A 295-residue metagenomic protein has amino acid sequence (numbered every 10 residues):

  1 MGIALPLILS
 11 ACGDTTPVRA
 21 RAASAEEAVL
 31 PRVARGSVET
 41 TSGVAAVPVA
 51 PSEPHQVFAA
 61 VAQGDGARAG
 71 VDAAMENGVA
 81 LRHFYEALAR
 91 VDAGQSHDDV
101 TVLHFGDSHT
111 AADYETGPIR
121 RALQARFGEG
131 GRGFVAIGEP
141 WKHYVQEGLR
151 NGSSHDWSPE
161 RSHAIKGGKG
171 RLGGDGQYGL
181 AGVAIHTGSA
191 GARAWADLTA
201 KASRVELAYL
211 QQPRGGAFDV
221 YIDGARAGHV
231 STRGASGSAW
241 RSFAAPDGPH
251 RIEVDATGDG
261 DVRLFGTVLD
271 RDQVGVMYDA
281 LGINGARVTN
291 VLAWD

Functional and structural regions predicted by a protein language model:
G2-S10: Bacterial N-terminal signal peptides
I8, R19, V33, A50-Q56: Intrinsically disordered, low-complexity segments enriched in proline/serine/threonine
C12-T15: Bacterial signal peptide processing site
P17-V33: Short, low-complexity, disordered segments immediately C-terminal to signal peptides in bacterial exported proteins
V33-E39: N-terminal targeting signals for Sec/Tat export/insertion, comprising classic cleavable signal peptides
E39-H104, E160, A164-G188: Membrane/wall-proximal cationic-aromatic binding patches
T101, H109-D295: Conserved SGNH/GDSL esterase-like catalytic core that processes O-acyl groups on lipids and polysaccharides
